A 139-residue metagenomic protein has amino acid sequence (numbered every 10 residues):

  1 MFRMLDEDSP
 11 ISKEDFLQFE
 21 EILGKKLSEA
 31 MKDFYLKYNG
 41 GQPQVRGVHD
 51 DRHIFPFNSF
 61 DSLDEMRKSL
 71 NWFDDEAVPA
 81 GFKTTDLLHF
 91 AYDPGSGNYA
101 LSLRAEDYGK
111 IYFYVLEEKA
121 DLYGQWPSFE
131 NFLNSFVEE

Functional and structural regions predicted by a protein language model:
M1-G97: A surface-exposed partner-binding patch
D6-E7, E65, L103, E118 (+1 more regions): Generic detector of low-complexity/intrinsically disordered segments and short hydrophobic N-terminal stretches
P56-S62, S102, Q125-S128: Helix N-cap / beta->alpha transition motif
N98-R104: Short, surface-exposed beta-strand/loop micro-motifs that present aromatic residues
E106-K110: A short alpha->loop->secondary-structure connector
E117, D121-E139: Compact, glycine/acidic-enriched structural inserts
